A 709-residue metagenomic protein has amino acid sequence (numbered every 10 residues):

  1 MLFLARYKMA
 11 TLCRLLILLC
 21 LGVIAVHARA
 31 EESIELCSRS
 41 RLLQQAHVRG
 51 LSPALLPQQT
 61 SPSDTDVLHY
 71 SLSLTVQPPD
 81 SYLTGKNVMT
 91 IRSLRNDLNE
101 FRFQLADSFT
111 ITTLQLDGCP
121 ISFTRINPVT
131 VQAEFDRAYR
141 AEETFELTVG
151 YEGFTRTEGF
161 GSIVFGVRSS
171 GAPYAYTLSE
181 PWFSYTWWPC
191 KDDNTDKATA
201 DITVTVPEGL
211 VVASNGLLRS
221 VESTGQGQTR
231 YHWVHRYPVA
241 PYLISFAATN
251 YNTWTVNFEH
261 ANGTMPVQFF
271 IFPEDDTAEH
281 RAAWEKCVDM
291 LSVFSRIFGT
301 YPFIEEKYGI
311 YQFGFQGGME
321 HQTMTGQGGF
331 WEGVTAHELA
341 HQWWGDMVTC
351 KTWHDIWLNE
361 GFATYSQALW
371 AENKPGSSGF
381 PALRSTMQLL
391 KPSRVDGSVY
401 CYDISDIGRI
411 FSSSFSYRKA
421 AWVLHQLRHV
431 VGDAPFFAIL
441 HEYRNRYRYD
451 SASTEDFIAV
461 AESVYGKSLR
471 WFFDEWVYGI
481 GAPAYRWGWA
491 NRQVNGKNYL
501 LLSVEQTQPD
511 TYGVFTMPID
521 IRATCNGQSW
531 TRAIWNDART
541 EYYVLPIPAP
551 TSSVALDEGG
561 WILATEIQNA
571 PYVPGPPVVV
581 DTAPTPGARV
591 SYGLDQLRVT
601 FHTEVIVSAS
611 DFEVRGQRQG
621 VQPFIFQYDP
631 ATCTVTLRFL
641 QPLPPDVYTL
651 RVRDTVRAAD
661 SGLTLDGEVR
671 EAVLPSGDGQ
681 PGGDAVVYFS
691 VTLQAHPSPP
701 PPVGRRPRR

Functional and structural regions predicted by a protein language model:
T11, V26-R29, W233, Q268-S503: Hydrophobic alpha-helical and helix-loop surface patches within well-folded domains that function as non-catalytic
A30-T84, T112, S170-A172, N194 (+2 more regions): N-terminal, polar/Ser/Thr-rich
S33-L36, F101, A106-R168, Y543-P548 (+1 more regions): A surface-exposed beta-strand-loop module
G85, T177-W182, K191-A336, Y365: Hydrophobic helix-coil surface modules that form long, contiguous segments used for peptide/substrate interaction
V88-S108, W188-D192, A200-P207, E455 (+1 more regions): Surface-exposed beta-strand/loop patches in extracellular or lumenal glycoproteins
T112, D595-Y628, D666-E671: Short, surface-exposed alpha-helix to beta-strand junction/turn motifs within ectodomains of secreted and cell-envelope
A141, G150-A200, N257, G560-V578 (+2 more regions): Glycine/proline-rich low-complexity spacer/linker segments in large multi-domain proteins
V206, A340, A434, Y447-T582: Non-catalytic accessory/interaction domains
